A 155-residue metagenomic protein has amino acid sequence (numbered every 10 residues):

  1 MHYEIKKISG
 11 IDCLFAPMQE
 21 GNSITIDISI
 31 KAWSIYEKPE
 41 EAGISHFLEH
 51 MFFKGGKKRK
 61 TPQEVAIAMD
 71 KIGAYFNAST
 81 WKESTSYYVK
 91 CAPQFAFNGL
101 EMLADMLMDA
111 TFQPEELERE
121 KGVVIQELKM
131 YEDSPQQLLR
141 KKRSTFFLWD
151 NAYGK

Functional and structural regions predicted by a protein language model:
M1-S23: N- or domain-start disorder-to-order transition segments that initiate the globular core
C13-P17, A74-A78, R143: Short beta-strand/turn micro-motifs at beta-sheet edges
E20, D27-K90, D133: M16/MPP (pitrilysin/insulinase) zinc-metallopeptidase core fold and M16-derived inactive scaffolds
S45, P62, A66, L100 (+2 more regions): Hydrophobic face of alpha-helices
F52-G56, L107, T111, L128 (+1 more regions): Sec/Tat-exported extracytoplasmic proteins
T80-V89, P114-Q126, M130, K141 (+1 more regions): Short, glycine/charge-rich beta-strand/loop segments that flank catalytic centers and engage negatively charged groups
K90-V123: M16/insulysin-pitrilysin zinc metalloprotease superfamily fold
Y131-K155: Scaffold signal of the M16-like zinc-metallopeptidase fold and its non-catalytic homologs
